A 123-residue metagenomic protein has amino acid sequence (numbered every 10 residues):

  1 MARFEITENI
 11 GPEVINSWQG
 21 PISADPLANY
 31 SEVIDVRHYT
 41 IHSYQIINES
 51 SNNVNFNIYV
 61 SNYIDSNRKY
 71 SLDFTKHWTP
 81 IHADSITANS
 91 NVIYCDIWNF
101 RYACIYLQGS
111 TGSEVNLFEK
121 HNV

Functional and structural regions predicted by a protein language model:
M1-A2, N122-V123: Interface-prone segments of viral and bacterial extracellular assemblies
A2-H38, H42, N91: Solvent-exposed, flexible loop/coil segments flanking beta-strands in beta-rich domains
D35, I47-E49, I86, D96 (+1 more regions): Sterically constrained small-residue positions within well-ordered secondary structures of folded domains
R37, S50-A88: Non-cytosolic beta-sandwich-type ligand-binding/adhesion modules
T40-Q45, C95-E114: Noncatalytic modules at the cell exterior or secretory-pathway interfaces, chiefly beta-strand-rich lectin/adhesion
I46, I58-V60, L107, E119: Residue-level recognition of conserved beta-strand positions in structured domain cores
F56, S110-N122: Edge beta-strands of jelly-roll/beta-sandwich modules across compartments, strongly enriched in secreted/luminal
